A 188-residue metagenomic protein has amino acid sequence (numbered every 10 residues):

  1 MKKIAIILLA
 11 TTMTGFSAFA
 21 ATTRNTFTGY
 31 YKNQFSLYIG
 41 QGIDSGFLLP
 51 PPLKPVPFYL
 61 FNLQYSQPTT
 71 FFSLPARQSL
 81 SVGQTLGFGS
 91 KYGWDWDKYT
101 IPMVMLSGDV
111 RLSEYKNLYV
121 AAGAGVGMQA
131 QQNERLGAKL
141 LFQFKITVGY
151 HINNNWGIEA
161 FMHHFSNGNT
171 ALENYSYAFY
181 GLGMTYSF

Functional and structural regions predicted by a protein language model:
M1-Y30: Cleavable N-terminal export/targeting peptides
F19-T69, F179-F188: Short glycine/proline- and aromatic-enriched beta-strand/turn motifs that initiate or cap beta-hairpins
F35-I39, Q78-Q84, V120-A124, I146-V148 (+2 more regions): Membrane-embedded beta-strand positions of outer-membrane beta-barrel proteins
I39-S45, Q67, V82-S90, V126-A130 (+2 more regions): Transmembrane beta-strands of outer-membrane beta-barrel pores
P51-P57, W94-I101, R135-L140, L172-Y177: Replace "Gram-negative outer membrane beta-barrel proteins" with "bacterial and organellar outer membrane beta-barrel
P57-L63, P102-G108, V126, F142-I146 (+1 more regions): Hydrophobic, lipid-facing positions within transmembrane beta-strands of outer-membrane proteins
Y65-T69, G108-L112, Y150, H164 (+1 more regions): Residue-level signature of outer-membrane beta-barrel architecture
T70-A76, K116-V120, I152-A160: Repeated loop/turn-to-beta-strand initiation elements of outer-membrane beta-barrel proteins
